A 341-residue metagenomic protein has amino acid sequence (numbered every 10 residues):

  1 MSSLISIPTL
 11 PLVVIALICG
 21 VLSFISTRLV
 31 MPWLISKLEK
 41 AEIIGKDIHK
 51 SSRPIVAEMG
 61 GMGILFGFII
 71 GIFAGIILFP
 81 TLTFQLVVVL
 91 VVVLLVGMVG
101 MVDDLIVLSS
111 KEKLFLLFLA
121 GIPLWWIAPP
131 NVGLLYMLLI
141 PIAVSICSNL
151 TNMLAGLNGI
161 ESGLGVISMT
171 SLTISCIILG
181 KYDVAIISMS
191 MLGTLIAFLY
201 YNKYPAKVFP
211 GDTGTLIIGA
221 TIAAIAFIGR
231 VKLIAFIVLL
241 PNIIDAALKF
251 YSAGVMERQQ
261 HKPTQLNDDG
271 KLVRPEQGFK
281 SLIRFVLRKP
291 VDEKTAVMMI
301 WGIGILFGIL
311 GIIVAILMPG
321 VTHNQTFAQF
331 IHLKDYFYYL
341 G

Functional and structural regions predicted by a protein language model:
M1-I5, V321-G341: Membrane-interfacial helical/loop segments at transmembrane boundaries in membrane proteins
S2-K249, A253, G304-F307, G311-I316 (+1 more regions): "…together with the soluble PPM/PP2C metallo-phosphatase catalytic core" -> "…together with the soluble PPM/PP2C
L4-T9, P80-T83, Q265, D269-K271 (+1 more regions): Short helix-coil transition/hinge motifs at the ends and kinks of transmembrane helices, capturing the brief
E39-I44, V255-T264, V321-A328: Short, Lys/Arg-enriched, Gly/Pro-containing loop segments at transmembrane-helix junctions of multi-pass membrane
E42, V286-P290, G341: Generic secondary-structure transition motif, activating predominantly at the C-termini of alpha-helices
S109, L135, G278-S281, D292 (+3 more regions): General structural signal for secondary-structure boundaries
I243-K294: Membrane-proximal soluble regions of multi-pass membrane proteins
K289-G320: A hydrophobic membrane-anchoring alpha-helix module
